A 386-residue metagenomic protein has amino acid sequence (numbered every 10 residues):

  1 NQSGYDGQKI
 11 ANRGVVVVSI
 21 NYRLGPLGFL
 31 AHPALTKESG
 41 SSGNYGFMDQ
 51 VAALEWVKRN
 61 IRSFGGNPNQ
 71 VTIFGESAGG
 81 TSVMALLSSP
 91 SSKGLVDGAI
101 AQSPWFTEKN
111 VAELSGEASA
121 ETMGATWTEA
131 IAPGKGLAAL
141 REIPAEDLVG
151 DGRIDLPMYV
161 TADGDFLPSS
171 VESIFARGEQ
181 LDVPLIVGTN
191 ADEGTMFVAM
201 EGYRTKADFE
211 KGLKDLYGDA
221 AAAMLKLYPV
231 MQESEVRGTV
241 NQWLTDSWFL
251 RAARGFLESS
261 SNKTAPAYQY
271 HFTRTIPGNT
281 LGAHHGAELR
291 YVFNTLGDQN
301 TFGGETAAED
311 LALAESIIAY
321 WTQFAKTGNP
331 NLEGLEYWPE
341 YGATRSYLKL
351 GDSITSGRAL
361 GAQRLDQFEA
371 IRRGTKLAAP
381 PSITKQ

Functional and structural regions predicted by a protein language model:
N1-G134, D165, I174-M200, L332: Serine-hydrolase-like catalytic core of hydrolytic proteins
Q2-K9, G134-V149, A343: Short, well-ordered surface patches within globular domains
R23-P26, F74-A78, H271-N279, E336-G342: Short, solvent-exposed turn/loop segments enriched in Gly/Ser/Thr/Pro and often Arg
N69-T72, A132-I143, Q269-H271, N331-P339: Surface-exposed patches in mature extracellular/periplasmic domains of secreted proteins
G98, F106-V111, A138-A308, Y320 (+1 more regions): Substrate-gating cap/lid region and adjacent catalytic-acid/histidine neighborhood within extracellular/lumenal
D310-E333: Non-catalytic, well-ordered alpha-helical segments in soluble enzyme domains
N331-R358: Mature extracytoplasmic/periplasmic domains
S353-Q386: Tryptophan-rich aromatic "cage" segments
